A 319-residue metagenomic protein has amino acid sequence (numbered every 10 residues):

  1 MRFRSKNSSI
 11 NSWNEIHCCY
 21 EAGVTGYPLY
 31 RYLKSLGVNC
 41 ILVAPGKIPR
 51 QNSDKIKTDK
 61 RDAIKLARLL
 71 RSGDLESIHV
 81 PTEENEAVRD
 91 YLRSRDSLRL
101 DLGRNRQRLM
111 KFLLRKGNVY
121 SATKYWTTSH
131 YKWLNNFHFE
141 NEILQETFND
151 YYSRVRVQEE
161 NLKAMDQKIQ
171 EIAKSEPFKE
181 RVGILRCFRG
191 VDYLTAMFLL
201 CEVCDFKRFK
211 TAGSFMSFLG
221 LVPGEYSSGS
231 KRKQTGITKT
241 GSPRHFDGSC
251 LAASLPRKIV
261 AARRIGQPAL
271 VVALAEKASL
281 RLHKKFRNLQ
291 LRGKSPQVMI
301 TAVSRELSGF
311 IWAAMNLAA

Functional and structural regions predicted by a protein language model:
M1-A319: A detector of single, family-specific signature residues that are central to catalytic or substrate-handling motifs
